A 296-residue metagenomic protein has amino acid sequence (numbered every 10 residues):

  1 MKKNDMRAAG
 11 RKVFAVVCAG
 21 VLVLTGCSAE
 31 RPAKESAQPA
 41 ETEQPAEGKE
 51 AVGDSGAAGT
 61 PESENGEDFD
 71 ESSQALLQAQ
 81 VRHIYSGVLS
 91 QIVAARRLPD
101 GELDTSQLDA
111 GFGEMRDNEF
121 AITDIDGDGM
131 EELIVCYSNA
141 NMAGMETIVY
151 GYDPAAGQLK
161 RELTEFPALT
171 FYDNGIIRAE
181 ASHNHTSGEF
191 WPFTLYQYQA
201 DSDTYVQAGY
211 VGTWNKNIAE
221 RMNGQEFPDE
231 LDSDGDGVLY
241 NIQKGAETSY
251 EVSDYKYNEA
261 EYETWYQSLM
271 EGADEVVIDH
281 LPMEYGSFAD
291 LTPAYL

Functional and structural regions predicted by a protein language model:
K3-V17: Bacterial N-terminal signal peptides that target proteins for export
L24-G26: C-terminal motif of bacterial Sec signal peptides marking the signal peptidase cleavage site
E30, E50, D54-G87, S182-L296: Acidic, small-residue rich beta-repeat scaffolds with periodic aromatic anchors
G59-R116, A121: N-terminal "mature head" segments of proteins
R116-I125, P167-I176: Beta-propeller blade termini
G127-Y137, G175-A181: Acidic/hydrophobic-patterned starts of short beta strands in beta-sheet-rich repeat architectures
N141-M145, S187-F190: Short, solvent-exposed loop/turn segments at conserved positions within beta-propeller repeat blades
G144-R161, Y196-A200: Beta-propeller blade repeat segments, especially FG-GAP/WD-type strand-to-loop junctions in 6- to 7-bladed propeller
